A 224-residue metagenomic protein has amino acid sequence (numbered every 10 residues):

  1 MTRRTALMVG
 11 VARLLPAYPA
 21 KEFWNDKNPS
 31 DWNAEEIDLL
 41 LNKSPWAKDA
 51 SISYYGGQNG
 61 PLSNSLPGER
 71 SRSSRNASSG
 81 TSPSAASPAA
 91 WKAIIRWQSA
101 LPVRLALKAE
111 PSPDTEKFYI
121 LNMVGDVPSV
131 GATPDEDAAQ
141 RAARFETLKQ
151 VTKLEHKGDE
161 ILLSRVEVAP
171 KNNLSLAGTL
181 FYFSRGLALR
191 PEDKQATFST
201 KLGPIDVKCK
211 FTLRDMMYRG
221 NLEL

Functional and structural regions predicted by a protein language model:
M1-V11: N-terminal secretory signal peptides and thylakoid transit peptides that target proteins across membranes
V11-A17: Hydrophobic h-region of N-terminal signal peptides that target proteins for export in Gram-negative bacteria
Y18-L224: PEST-like low-complexity, intrinsically disordered acidic/proline/serine-rich tracts that flank trafficking/processing
